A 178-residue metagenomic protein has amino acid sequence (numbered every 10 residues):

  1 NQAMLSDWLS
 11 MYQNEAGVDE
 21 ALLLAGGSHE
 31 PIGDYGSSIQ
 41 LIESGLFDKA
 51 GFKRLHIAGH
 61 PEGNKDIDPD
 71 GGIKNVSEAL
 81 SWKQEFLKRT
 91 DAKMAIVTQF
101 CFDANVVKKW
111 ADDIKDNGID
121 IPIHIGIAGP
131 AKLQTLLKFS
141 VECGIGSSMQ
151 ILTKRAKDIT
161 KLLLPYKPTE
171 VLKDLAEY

Functional and structural regions predicted by a protein language model:
N1-E78, A156, T160-P168, K173 (+1 more regions): Active-site beta->alpha loop and helix N-cap motifs at the rims of alpha/beta catalytic domains
Q2-A3, S28-S37, T98-D113, L133-Q134: Active-site glycine- and acidic-residue-rich loops that bind and position anionic ligands or nucleotide-like cofactors
L9-E15, A111-I119: Short, surface-exposed basic-aromatic patches at helix termini and helix-loop junctions that form
D19-G26, M94-D103, G126, P165: Catalytic beta/alpha-barrel core
K49-A50, R89-T90, K115-D120: Short helix-capping segments at alpha-helix termini
K83, A92, I125: Conserved, mostly hydrophobic/aromatic
P122-E177: Catalytic-face loop-and-helix region of soluble metabolic enzyme cores
